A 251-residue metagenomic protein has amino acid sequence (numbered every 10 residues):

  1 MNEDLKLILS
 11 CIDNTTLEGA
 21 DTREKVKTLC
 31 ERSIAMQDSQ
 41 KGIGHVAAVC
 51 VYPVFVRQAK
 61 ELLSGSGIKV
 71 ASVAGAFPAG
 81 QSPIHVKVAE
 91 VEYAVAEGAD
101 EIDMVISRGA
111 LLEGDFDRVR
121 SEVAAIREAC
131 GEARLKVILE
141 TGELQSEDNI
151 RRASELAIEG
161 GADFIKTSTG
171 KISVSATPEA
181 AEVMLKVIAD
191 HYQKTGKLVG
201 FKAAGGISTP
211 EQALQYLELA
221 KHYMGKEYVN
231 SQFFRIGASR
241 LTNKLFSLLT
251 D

Functional and structural regions predicted by a protein language model:
N2-G44, V54-F201, S208-S239, N243 (+1 more regions): Alpha/beta enzyme core
